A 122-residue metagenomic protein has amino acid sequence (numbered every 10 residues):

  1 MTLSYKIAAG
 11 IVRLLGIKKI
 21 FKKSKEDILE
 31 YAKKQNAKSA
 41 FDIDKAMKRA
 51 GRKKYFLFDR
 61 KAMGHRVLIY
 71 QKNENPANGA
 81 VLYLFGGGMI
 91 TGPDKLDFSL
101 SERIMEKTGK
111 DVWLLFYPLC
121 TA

Functional and structural regions predicted by a protein language model:
M1-N73: A glycine/proline-hinged amphipathic helix-loop "lid/cap" segment that gates access to hydrophobic ligand pockets
K72-N75, F116: Short polar/acidic secondary-structure junctions
N78-G79, K110-V112: Structural motif
N78-G88: Short beta-strand element of the alpha/beta-hydrolase
G87-I90, D111: Glycine- and small hydrophobic-enriched segments that form the cores of compact globular domains
T91-E102: The serine-hydrolase catalytic nucleophile loop
D94, W113-A122: Catalytic nucleophile-loop/oxyanion-hole region of alpha/beta-hydrolase and closely related hydrolase-like folds
L100-K110: A short, Lys/Arg-enriched amphipathic alpha-helix followed by its capping loop at the start of a domain
